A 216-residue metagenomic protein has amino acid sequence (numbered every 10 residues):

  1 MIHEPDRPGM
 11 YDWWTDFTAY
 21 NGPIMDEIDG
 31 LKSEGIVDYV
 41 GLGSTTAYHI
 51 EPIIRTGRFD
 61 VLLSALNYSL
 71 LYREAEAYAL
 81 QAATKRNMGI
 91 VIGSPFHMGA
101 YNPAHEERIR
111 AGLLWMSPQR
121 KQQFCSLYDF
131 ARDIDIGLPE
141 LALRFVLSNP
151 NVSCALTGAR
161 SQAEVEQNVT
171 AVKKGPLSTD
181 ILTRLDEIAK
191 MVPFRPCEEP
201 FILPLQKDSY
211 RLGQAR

Functional and structural regions predicted by a protein language model:
I2-V192, P204-A215: Beta/alpha (TIM)-barrel catalytic core signal, keyed to glycine-rich beta->alpha loops juxtaposed to Asp/Glu that bind
